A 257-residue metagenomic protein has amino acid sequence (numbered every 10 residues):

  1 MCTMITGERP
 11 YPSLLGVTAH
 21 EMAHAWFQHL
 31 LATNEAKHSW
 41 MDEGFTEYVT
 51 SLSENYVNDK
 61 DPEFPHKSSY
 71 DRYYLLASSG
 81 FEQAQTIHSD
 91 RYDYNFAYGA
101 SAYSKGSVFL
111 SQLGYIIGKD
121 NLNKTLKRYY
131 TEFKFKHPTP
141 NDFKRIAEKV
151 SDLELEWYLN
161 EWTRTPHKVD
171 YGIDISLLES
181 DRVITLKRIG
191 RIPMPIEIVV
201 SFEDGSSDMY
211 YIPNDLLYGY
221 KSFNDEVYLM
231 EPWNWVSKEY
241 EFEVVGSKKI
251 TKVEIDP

Functional and structural regions predicted by a protein language model:
M1-I189, P193, E203, V253: Hydrophobic alpha-helical and helix-loop surface patches within well-folded domains that function as non-catalytic
E156, V169-Y171, I175-D256: Beta-strand-rich binding/interaction modules
